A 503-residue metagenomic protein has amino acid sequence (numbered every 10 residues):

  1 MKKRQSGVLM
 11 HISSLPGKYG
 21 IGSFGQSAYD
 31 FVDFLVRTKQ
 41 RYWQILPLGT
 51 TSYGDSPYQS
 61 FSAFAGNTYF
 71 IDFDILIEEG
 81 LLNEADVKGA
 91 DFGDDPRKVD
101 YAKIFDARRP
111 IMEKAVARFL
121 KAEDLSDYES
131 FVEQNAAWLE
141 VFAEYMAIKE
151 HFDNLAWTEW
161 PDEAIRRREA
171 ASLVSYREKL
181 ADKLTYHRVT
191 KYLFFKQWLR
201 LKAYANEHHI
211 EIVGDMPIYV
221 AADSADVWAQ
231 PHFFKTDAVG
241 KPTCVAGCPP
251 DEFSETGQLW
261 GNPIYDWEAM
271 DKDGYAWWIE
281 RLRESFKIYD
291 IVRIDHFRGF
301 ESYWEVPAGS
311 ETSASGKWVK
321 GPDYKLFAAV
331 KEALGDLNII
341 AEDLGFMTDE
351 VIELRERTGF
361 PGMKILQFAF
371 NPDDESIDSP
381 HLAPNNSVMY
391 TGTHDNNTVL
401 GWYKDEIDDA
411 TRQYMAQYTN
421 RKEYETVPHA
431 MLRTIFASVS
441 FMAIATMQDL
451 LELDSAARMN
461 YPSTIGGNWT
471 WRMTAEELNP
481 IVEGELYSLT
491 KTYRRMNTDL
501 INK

Functional and structural regions predicted by a protein language model:
M1-K39: Mature N-terminal, pre-catalytic/accessory segment of carbohydrate-active enzymes
H11, D55-K191, F195, V220-I444 (+2 more regions): Alpha-amylase-like alpha-glycosidases and glucanotransferases acting on alpha-linked glucans and related
Q26-T51, K287-Y289, I435: Catalytic domains of carbohydrate-active enzymes, especially glycoside hydrolases
V36, W198-N206, K331, R355-E356: Surface-exposed amphipathic alpha-helices with a cationic face
L46, E211-V213, P217, I291 (+1 more regions): Outer-envelope exported proteins of Gram-negative bacteria
H187, K191-V220: Conserved, well-ordered alpha-helix/loop/beta-strand core segments that scaffold catalytic motifs
E452-K503: Structured C-terminal cap/extension of enzyme domains
